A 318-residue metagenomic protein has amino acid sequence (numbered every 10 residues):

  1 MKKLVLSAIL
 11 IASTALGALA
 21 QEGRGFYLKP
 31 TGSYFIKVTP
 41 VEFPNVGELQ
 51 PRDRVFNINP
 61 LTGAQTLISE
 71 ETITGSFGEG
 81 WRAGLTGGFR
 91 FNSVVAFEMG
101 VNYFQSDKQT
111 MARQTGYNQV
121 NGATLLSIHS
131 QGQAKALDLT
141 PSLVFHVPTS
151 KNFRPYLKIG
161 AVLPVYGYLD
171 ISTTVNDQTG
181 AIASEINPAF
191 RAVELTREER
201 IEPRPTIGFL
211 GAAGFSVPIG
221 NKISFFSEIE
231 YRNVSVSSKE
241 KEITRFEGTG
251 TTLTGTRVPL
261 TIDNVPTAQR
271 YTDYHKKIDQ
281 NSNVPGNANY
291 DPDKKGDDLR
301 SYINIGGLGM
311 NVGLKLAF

Functional and structural regions predicted by a protein language model:
M1-G25: Cleavable N-terminal export/targeting peptides
T14-L16, I36, F91-S93, P141-T149 (+3 more regions): Outer-membrane beta-barrel proteins
Q21-V38, G307: Transmembrane beta-strand segments of Gram-negative outer membrane beta-barrel proteins
Y27, N304-F318: Outer-membrane beta-barrel "beta-signal"
G32, L85-F89, M99-V101, L139-F145 (+4 more regions): Residues on the lipid-exposed face of transmembrane beta-strands in outer-membrane beta-barrel proteins
V38-G78, Q105-D138, V165-T206, S237-I305: Extracellular/periplasm-exposed beta-strand and loop segments of Gram-negative cell-envelope proteins, dominated by
V94-F97, K151-F153, K222-F225: Repeated loop/turn-to-beta-strand initiation elements of outer-membrane beta-barrel proteins
I201, T206-E247: Active-site/pore-lining binding-face segments in mid-to-C-terminal subdomains
